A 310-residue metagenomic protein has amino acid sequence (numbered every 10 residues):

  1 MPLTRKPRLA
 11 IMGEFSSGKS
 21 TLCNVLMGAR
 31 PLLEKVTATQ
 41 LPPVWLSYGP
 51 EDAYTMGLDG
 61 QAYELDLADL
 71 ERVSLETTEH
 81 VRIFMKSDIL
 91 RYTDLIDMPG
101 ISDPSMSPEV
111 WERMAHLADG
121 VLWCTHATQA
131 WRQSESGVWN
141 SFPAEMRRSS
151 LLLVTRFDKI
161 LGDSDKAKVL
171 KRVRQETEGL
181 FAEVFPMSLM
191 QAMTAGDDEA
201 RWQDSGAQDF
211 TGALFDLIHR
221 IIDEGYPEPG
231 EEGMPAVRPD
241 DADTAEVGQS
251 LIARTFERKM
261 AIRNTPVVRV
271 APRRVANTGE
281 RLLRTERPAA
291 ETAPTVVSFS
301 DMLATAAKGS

Functional and structural regions predicted by a protein language model:
M1-D94: Conserved G1/Walker A P-loop phosphate-binding module
M1-M12, G49, D69, G206-S310: Extended helical scaffolds that flank P-loop GTPase cores
M27, P99-G100, H126: Short glycine-/small-residue-rich Rossmann-like dinucleotide-binding loops
S47, P99, M187-M190: Residues at the C-termini of beta-strands that transition into short coil/loop
P50, S102, Q191-M193: Residue-level detector of flexible, active-site-proximal loop/helix-junction positions within diverse enzyme catalytic
D69-T93, D103, E109-E183: Conserved C-terminal guanine-recognition region of P-loop GTPase G domains, centered on the G4
D158-D223: Canonical P-loop GTPase G-domain recognition
